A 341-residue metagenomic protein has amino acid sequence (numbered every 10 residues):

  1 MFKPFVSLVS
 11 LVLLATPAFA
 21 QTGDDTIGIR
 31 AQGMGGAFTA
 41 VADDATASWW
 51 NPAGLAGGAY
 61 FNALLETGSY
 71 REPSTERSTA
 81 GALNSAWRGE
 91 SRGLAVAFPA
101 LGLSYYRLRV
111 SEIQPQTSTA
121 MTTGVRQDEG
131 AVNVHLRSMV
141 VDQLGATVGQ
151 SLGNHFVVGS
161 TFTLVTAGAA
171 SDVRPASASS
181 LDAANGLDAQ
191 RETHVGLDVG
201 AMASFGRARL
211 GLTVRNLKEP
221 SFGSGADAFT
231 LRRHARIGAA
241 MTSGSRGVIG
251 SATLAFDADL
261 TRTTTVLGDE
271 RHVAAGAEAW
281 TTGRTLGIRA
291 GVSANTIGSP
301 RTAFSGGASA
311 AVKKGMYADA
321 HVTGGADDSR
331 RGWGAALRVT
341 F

Functional and structural regions predicted by a protein language model:
M1-L8: Bacterial N-terminal signal peptides that target proteins for export
T16-A20: Sec/Tat signal peptide C-region and signal peptidase I cleavage site
Q21-F341: Subset of outer-membrane beta-barrel
